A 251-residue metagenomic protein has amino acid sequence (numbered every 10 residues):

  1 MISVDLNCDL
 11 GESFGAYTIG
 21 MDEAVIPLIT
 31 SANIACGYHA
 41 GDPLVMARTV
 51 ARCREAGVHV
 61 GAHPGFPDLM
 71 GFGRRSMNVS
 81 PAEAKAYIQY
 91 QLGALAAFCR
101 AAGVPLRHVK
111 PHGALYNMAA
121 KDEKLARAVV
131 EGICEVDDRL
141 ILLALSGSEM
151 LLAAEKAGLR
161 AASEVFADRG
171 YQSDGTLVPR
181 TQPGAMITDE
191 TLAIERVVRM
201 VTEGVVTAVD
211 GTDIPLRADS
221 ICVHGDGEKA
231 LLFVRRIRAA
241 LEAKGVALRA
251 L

Functional and structural regions predicted by a protein language model:
D9, H63, V109, V223: Conserved, mostly hydrophobic/aromatic
G15-D22, A40-R52, A120-R127, S146-E155: Active-site-adjacent beta->alpha loops and helix N-cap segments on the catalytic face of soluble alpha/beta enzymes
T18, D22, A32-H39, M70-K85 (+5 more regions): Glycine-rich tight-turn/loop motif centered on a GG-T
E23-P27, R48-G61, R100-A101: Acidic (Asp/Glu)-rich catalytic clusters
D68-H108: Glycine/small-residue-rich loop that forms an oxyanion/phosphate-binding "nest" at active or ligand-binding sites
C99-R107, G204-P215, A247-L251: Flexible, glycine/charged-enriched surface loops at secondary-structure junctions
L140, L232-L251: C-terminal domain-boundary segment and adjacent tail
G147-V205: Active-site rim beta-loop-alpha module in soluble metabolic enzymes
